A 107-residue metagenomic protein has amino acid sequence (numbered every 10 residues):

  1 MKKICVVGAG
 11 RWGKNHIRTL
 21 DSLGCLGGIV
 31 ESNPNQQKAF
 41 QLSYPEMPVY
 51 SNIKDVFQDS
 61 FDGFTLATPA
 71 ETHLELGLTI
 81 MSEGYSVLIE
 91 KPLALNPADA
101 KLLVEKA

Functional and structural regions predicted by a protein language model:
M1-Y44: N-terminal Rossmann-like dinucleotide-binding module
A39-M47, L102, K106-A107: Short, conserved SAM-binding/catalytic segment of Class I S-adenosyl-L-methionine-dependent methyltransferases
P48-V104: Beta-loop-alpha module in the N-terminal Rossmann-like domain of NAD(P)-dependent dehydrogenases, especially those
